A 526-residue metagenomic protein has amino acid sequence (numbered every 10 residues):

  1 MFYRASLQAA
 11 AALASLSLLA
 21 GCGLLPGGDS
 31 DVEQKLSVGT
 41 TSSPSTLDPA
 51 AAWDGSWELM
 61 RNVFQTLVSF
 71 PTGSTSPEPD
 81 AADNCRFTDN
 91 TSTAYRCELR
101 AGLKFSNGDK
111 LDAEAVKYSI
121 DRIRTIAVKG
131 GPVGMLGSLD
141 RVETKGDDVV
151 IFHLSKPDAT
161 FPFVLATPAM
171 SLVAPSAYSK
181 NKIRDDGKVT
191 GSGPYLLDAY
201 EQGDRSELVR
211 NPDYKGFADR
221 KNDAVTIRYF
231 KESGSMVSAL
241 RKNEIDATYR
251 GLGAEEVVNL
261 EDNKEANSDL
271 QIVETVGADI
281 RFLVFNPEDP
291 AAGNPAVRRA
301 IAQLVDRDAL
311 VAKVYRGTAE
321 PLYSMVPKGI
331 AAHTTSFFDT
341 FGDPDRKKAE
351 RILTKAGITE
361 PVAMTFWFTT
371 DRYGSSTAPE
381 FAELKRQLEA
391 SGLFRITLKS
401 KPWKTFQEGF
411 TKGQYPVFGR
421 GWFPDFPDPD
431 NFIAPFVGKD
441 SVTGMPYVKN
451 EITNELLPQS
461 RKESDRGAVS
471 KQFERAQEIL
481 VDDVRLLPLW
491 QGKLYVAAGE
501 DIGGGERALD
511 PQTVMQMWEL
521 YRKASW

Functional and structural regions predicted by a protein language model:
D31, E201, L304-H333, S376-E383 (+1 more regions): Detector for C-terminal structural segments
G39-N90, D121, T190: N-terminal lobe/hinge region of extracytoplasmic solute-binding protein
R96-E98, V133-A177, A199: Surface-exposed binding/hinge segments that line and control ligand-binding clefts or catalytic entry sites
L111-S119, V149-H153, G193-P194, N222-A224 (+5 more regions): Alpha-helical secondary-structure segments
R141-E143, D198-V209, T226-D289, A312: Extracellular/periplasmic solute-recognition and catalytic clefts
A166-D219, A224: Gly/Pro-rich hinge or "lid" segments in bacterial periplasmic/extracellular proteins
P321-A356, R372-P379: Structural transition elements
T354-P424: Ligand/substrate-recognition segments at binding pockets and active sites
